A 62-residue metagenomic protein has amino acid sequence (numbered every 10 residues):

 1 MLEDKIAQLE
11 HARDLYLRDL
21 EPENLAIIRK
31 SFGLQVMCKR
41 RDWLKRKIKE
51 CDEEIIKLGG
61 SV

Functional and structural regions predicted by a protein language model:
M1-D19: Short, charge/polar-rich alpha-helical segments
M1-E3, K30, S61-V62: Generic structural hydrophobic/aromatic packing signal, biased to beta-strands
Q8, R29-K30, K57-L58: Intrinsic disorder/low-complexity segments, especially N-terminal tails and targeting/processing regions
R18-E21, I27-F32: Compositionally biased, intrinsically disordered low-complexity regions used as flexible
L20-E23, R40-V62: Amphipathic alpha-helical coiled-coil segments
